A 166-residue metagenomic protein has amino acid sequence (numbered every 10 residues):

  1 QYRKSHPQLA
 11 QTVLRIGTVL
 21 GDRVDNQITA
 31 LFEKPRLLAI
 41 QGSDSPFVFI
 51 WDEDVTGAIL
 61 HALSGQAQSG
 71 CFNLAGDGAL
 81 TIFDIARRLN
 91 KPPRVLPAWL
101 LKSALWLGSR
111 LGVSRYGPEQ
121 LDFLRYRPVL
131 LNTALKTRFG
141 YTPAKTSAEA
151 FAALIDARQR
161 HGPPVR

Functional and structural regions predicted by a protein language model:
Q1-T12: Active-site Tyr-X1-5-Lys
R15-L20: Conserved SDR Rossmann-fold cofactor-binding beta-strand/turn motif
D22-I28: Short beta-loop-alpha junction of Rossmann-like oxidoreductase domains
T29-D54: A conserved pocket-lining segment of Rossmann-fold NAD(P)-dependent short-chain dehydrogenase/reductase
S45, R125, L130: A conserved catalytic-core signature of glycosyltransferases
I50-E53, L80, L130, K145: Residue-level signal for the nucleotide or nucleotide-sugar donor/cofactor binding architecture
T56-Y116, N132, F151-A153, H161-R166: Mid/C-terminal beta-alpha module of Rossmann-like enzyme folds, strongest in SDR-family dehydrogenases/epimerases
